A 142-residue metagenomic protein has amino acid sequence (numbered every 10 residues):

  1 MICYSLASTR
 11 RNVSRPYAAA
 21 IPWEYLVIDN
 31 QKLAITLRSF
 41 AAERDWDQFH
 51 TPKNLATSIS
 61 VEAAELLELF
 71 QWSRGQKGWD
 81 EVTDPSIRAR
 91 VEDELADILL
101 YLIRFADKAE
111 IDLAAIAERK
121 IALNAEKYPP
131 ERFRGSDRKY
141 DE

Functional and structural regions predicted by a protein language model:
L6, V13, Y17-E142: Flexible "arm" and connector segments at domain edges
